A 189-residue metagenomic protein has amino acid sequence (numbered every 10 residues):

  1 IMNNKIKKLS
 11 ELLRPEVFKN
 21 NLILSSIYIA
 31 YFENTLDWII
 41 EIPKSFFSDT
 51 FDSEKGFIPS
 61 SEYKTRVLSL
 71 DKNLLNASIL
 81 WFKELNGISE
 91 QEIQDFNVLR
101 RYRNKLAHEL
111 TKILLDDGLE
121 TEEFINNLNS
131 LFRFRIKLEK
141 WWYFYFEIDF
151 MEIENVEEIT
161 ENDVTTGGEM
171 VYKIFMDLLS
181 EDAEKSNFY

Functional and structural regions predicted by a protein language model:
I1-K83, I88-R101, K105-Y189: Amphipathic alpha-helical interface elements
